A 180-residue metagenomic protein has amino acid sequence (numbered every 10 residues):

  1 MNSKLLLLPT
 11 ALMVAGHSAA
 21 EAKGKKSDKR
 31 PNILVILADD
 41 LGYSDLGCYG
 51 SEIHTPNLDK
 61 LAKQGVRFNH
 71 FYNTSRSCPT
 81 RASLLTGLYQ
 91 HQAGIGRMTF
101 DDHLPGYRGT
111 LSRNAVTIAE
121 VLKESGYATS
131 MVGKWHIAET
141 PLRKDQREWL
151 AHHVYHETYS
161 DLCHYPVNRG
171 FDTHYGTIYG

Functional and structural regions predicted by a protein language model:
N2-K4, A20-G180: Formylglycine-dependent sulfatase
T10-S18: Hydrophobic h-region of N-terminal signal peptides that target proteins for export in Gram-negative bacteria
